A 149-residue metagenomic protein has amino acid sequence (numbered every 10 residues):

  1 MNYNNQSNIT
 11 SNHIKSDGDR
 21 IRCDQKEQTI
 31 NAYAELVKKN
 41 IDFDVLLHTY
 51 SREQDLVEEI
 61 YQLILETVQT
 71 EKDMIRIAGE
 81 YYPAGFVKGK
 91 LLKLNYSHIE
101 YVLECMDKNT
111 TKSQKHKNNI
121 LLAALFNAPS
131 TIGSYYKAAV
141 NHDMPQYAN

Functional and structural regions predicted by a protein language model:
M1-E71: Charged low-complexity intrinsically disordered patches
I30, D44, H48, I75 (+2 more regions): Generic preference for well-ordered secondary structure
K38, D42, I77-A84, I99: A generic structural signal for ordered alpha-helices
Q54-A78, K90-S97, Y101-V102, T111-K112: C-terminal accessory regions
A84-N149: Short, cationic/aromatic linear interface patches that serve as DNA/RNA-contacting surfaces or protein-partner docking
